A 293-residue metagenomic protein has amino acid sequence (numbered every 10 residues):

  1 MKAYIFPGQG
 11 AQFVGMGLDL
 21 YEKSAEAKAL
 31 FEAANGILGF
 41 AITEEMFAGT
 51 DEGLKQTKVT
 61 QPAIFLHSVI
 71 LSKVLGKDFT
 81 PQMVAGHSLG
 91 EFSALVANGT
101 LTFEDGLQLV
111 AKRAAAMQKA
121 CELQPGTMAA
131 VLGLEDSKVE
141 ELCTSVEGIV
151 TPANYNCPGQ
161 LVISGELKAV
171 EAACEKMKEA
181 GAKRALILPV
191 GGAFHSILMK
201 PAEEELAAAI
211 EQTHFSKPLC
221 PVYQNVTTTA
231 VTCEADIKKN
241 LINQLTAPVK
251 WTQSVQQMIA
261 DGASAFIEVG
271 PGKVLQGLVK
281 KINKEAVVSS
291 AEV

Functional and structural regions predicted by a protein language model:
M1-K138, R184, L188, A265-V293: FabD-like malonyl-/acyl-CoA
Q9-A11, L38, N98-T246: Alpha/beta catalytic cores of group-transfer enzymes, especially the acyltransferase/condensing modules of polyketide
E26, H67, A169, E205 (+1 more regions): Charged catalytic carboxylate motif
T60-P62, A193, P248: Glycine-rich phosphate/pyrophosphate-binding beta-alpha loops
G76, K178, I259-A260: Non-catalytic positions within long, well-ordered alpha-helices that form the structural scaffold/packing of enzyme
A169-V170, A209, G262, E285-A291: NAD(P)-dependent dehydrogenase/reductase Rossmann-like domain
P248-A263: A short, acidic, amphipathic alpha-helical segment used as a generic capping/interface helix at domain edges
